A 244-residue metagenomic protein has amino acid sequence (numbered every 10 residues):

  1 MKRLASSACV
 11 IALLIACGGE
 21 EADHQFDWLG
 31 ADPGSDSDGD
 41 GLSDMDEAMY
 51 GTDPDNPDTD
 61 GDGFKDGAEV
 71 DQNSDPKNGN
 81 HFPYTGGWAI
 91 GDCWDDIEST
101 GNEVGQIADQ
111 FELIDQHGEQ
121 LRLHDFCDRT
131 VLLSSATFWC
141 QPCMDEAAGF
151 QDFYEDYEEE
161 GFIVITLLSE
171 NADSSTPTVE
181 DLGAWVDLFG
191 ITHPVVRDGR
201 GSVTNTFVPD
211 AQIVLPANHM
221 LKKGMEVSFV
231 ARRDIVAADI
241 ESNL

Functional and structural regions predicted by a protein language model:
K2-V10: Sec-dependent signal peptide recognition, specifically the positively charged N-region followed immediately by
L13-A16: C-terminal motif of bacterial Sec signal peptides marking the signal peptidase cleavage site
G19-E103: Extracellular calcium-associated, cysteine-rich motifs in secreted modular proteins
Q110-V131, Y154-Y157: A short beta-strand-turn-helix
D128, S135-D152, S174: Conserved redox-active cysteine motifs that mediate thiol-disulfide chemistry, especially di-cysteine Cys-X(1-2)-Cys
L132-L133, N218: Hydrophobic beta-strand anchors of alpha/beta hydrolase catalytic cores
I165, E180-K223: Short, internal strand/loop/helix patches that form the active-site neighborhood or redox-interaction surface
V214-L244: Thiol-/selenol-based redox modules, centered on thioredoxin-like and closely related oxidoreductase domains
